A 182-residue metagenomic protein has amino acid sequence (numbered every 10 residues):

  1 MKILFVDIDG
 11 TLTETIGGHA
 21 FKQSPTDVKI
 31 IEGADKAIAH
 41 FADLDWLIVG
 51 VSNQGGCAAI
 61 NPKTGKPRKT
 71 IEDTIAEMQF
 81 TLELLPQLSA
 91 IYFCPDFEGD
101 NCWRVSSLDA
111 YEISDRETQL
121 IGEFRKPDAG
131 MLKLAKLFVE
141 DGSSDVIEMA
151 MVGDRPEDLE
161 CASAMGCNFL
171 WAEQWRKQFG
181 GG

Functional and structural regions predicted by a protein language model:
M1-G182: HAD-like aspartate-dependent phosphatase fold
